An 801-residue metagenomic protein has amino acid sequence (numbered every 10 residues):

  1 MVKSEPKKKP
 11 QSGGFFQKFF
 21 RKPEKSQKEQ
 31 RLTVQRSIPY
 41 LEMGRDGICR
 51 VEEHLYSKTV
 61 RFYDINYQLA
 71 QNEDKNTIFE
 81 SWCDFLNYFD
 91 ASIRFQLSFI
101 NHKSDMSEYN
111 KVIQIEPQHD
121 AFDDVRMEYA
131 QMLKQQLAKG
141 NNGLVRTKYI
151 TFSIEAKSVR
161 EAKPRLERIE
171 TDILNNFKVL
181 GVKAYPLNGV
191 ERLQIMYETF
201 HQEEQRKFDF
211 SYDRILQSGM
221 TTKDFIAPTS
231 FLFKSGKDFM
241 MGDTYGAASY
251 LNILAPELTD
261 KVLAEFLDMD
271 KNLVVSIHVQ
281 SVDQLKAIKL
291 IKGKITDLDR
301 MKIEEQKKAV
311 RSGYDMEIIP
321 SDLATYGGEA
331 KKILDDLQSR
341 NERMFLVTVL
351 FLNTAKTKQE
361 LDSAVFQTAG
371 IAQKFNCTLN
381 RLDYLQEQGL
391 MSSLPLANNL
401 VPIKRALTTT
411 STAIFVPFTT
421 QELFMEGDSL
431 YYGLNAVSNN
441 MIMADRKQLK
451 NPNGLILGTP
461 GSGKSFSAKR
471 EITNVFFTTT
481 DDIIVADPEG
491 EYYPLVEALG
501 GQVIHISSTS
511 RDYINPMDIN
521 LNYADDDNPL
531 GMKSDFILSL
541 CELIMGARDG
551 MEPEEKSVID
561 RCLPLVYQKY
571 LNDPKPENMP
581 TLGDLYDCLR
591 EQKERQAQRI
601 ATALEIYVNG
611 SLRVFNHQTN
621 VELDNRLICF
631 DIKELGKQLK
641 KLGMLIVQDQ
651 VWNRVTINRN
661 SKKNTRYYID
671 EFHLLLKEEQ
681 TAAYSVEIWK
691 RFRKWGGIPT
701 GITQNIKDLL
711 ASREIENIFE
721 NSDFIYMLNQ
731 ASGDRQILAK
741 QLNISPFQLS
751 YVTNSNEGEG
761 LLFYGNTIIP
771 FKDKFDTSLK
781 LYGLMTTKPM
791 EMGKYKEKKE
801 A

Functional and structural regions predicted by a protein language model:
V2-F418: Extended, folded cores of ATP/NTP-driven motor/assembly subunits in large transport and secretion machines
I65, N72-A91, S98, H102 (+12 more regions): P-loop NTPase motor domains
I456: Hydrophobic anchor at the beta1->P-loop junction of P-loop NTPases
T459: P-loop (Walker A) phosphate-binding loop of NTP-binding proteins
S462-N515: Walker A/P-loop NTP-binding active-site region of P-loop NTPases, recognizing the glycine-rich GxxxxGKT/S
G501-I504, E714-M727: A short helix-turn-beta junction within AAA+ P-loop NTPase domains corresponding to the substrate/partner-engaging
T703: H-loop/switch region of ABC-family ATPase nucleotide-binding domains
L742-E797: Conserved P-loop NTPase
